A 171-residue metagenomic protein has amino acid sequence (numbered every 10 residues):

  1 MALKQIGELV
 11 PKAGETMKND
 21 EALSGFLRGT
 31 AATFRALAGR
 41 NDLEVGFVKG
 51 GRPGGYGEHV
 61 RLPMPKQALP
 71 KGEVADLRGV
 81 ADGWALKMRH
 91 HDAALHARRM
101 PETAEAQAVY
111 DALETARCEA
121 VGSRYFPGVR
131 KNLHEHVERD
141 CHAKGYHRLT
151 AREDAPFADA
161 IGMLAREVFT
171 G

Functional and structural regions predicted by a protein language model:
M1-G171: Basic/hydrophobic alpha-helical interface regions
